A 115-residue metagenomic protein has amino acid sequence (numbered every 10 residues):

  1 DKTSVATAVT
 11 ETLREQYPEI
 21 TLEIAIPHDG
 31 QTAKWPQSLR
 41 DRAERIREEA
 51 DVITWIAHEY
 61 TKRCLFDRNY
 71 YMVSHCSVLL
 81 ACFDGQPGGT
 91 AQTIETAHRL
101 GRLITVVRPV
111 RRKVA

Functional and structural regions predicted by a protein language model:
D1-A115: Acidic/glycine-enriched connector segments
